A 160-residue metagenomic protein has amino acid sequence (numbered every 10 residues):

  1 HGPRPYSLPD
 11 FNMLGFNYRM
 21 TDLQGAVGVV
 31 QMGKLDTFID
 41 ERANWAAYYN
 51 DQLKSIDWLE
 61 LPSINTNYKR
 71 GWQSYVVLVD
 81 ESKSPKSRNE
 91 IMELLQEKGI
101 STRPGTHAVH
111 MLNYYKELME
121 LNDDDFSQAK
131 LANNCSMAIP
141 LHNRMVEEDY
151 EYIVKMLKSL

Functional and structural regions predicted by a protein language model:
H1-P5, Y48, Q52-L53, E90-D125 (+1 more regions): Conserved PLP cofactor-binding pocket of PLP-dependent enzymes
H1-S74, H110-N113: Active-site region of PLP-dependent enzymes
G25-V30, D51, V77, E93 (+2 more regions): Generic alpha-helical structural context detector
K34, S82-P85: Short helix-loop capping/hinge motifs at secondary-structure junctions, enriched in acidic/polar residues
F38, K86-I91, D149-Y152: Short amphipathic alpha-helical coupling segments at ligand-binding clamshell hinges and other catalytic/signaling
S63-N65, Q73-K83, M111-M119, N134-E147: Conserved PLP-binding active-site segment of the aspartate aminotransferase-like
E147-L160: A short beta-strand-loop micro-motif that forms or neighbors metal/cofactor- and ligand-binding patches at active-site
